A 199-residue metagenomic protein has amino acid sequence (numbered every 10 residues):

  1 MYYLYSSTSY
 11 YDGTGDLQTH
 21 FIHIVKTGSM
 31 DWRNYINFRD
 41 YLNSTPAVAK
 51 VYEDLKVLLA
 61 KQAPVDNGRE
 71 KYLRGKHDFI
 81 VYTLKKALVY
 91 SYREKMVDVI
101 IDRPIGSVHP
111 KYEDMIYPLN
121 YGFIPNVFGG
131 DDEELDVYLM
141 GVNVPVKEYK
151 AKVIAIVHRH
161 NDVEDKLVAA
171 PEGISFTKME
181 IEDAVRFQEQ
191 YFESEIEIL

Functional and structural regions predicted by a protein language model:
M1-L199: Hydrophobic N-terminal alpha-helices or hydrophobic patches in metabolic proteins across all domains of life
